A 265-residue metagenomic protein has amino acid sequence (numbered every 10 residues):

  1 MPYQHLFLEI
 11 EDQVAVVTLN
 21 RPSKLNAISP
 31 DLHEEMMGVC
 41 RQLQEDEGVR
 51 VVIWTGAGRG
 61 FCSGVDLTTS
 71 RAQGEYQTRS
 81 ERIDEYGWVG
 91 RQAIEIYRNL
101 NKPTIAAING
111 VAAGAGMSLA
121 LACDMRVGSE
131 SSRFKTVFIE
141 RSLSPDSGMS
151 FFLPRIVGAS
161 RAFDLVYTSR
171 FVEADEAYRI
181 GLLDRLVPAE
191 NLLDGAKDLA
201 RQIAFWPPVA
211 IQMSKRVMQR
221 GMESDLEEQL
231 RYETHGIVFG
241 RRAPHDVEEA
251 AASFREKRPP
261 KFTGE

Functional and structural regions predicted by a protein language model:
M1-A57: Conserved CoA-thioester-binding segment of acyl-CoA-metabolizing enzymes
V17, R21, M36, W54 (+7 more regions): Terminal peptide-recognition signature
P30, E95-I211, P244, E248 (+3 more regions): Crotonase-fold acyl-CoA enzyme core
L32-E35, V89, L192, E233: Hydrophobic alpha-helical membrane-association signature
G56-I96, A112, S142, D225: Glycine- (often His-adjacent) and acidic-residue-rich active-site loop that binds/positions the CoA thioester
R82-G87, E140, S144, E173 (+2 more regions): Localized chelating/binding microdomains that coordinate divalent metal ions or stabilize phosphate-bearing
L165-V166, A177, V217, G221 (+1 more regions): Helix-loop "lid/cap" segments that line or gate small-molecule binding pockets
